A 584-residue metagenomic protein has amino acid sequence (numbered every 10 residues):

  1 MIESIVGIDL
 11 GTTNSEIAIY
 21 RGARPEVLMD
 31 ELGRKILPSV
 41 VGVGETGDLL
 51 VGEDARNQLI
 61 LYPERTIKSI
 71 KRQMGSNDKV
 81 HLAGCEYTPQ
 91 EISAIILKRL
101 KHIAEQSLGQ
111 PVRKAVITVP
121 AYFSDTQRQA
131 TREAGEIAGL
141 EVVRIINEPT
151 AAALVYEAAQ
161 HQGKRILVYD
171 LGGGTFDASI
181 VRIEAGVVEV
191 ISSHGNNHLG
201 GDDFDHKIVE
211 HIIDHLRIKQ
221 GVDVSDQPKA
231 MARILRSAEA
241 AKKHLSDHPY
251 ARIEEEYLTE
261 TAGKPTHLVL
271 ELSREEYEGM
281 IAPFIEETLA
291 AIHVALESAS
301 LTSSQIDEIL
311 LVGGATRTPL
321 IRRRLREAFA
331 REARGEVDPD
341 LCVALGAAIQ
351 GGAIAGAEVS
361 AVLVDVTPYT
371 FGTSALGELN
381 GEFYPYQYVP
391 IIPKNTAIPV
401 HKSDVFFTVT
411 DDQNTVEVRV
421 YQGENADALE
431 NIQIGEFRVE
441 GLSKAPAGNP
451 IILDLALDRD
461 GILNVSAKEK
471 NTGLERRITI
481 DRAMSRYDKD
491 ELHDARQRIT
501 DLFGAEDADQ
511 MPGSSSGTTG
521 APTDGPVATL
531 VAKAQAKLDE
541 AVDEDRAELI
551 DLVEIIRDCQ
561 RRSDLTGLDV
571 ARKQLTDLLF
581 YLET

Functional and structural regions predicted by a protein language model:
M1-S76, V80-E86, I95, H102-T584: Oxyanion-binding/catalytic loops of NTP- or PPi-dependent enzymes
